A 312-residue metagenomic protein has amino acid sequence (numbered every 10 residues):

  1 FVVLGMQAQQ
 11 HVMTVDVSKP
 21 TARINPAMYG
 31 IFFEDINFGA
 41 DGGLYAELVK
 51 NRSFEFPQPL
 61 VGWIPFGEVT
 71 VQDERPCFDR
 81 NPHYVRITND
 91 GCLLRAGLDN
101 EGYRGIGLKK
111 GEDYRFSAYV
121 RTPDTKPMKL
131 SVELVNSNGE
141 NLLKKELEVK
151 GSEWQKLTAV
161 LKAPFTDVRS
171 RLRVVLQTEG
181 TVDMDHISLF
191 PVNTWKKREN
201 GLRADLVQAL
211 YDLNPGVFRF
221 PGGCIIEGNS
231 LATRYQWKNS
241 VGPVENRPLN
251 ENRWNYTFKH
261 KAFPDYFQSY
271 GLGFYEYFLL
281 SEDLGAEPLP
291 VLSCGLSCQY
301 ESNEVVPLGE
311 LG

Functional and structural regions predicted by a protein language model:
F1-Q10: Bacterial Sec-dependent N-terminal signal peptides
Q9-S269, E282-V291, S302-L311: Extracellular and organelle-lumenal recognition/adhesion modules and their flexible linkers in secreted
L272: Residue-level signal for the nucleotide or nucleotide-sugar donor/cofactor binding architecture
F278: Alpha-helical bundle segments that constitute or directly flank the non-heme di-iron/ferroxidase center
G295-C298: Conserved radical SAM core fold
